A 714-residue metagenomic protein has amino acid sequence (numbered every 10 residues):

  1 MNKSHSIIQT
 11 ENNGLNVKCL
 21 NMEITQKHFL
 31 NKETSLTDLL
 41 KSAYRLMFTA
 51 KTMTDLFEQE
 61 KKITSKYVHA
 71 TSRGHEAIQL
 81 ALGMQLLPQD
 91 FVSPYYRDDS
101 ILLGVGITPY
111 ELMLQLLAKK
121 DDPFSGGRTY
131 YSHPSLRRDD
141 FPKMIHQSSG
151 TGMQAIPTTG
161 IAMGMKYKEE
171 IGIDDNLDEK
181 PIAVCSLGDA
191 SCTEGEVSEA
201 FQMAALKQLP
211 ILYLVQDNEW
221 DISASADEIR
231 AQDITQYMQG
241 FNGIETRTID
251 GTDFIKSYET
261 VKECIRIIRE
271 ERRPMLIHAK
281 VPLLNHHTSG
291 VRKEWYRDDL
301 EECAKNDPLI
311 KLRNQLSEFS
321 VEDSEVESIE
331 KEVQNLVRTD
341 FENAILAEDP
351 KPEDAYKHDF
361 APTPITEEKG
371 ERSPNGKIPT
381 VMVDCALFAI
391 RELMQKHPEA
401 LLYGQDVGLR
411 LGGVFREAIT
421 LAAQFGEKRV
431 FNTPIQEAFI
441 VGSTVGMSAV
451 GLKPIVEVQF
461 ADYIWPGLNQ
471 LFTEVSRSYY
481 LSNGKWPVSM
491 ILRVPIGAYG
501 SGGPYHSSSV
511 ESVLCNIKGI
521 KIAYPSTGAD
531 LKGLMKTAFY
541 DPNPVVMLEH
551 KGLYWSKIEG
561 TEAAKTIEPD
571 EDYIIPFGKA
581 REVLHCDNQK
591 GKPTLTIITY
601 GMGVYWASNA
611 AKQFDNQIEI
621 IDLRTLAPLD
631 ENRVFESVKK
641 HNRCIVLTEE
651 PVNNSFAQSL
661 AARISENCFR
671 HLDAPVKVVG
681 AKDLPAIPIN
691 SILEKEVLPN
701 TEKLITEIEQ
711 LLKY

Functional and structural regions predicted by a protein language model:
M1-I78, M84-L86, A279-F425, I435 (+3 more regions): Conserved acidic/glycine
T52-D55, Q59-K207, S225-N242, P504-H506: Cofactor-binding active-site loop characterized by glycine-rich and histidine/acidic residues
Q59-T64, R128-S148, D178-V184, N242-T246 (+7 more regions): Glycine/charged-rich beta-loop-alpha catalytic/anionic-binding loops adjacent to active sites
Y67-H75, Y96-R97, P134-A155, I249-F254 (+7 more regions): Active-site nucleophile and cofactor-binding loops and adjacent substrate-binding regions of central metabolic enzymes
L80-P88, T159-E170, Q202-P210, Q239-G240 (+7 more regions): Alpha-helix C-terminal capping segments
Y96-I101, L187-T193, V215-D221, T252-I255 (+10 more regions): Acidic, glycine-rich active-site loops and adjacent beta-strand->loop/helix elements that engage anionic groups
A118-F124, A205-L214, R429-N432, S476-V494: A glycine-rich helix N-cap at a beta->alpha junction
M144-E342, L346, C515-N642, V646-L647: Glycine-rich ThDP/TPP pyrophosphate-binding loop and its adjacent helix/strand module within ThDP-dependent enzymes
